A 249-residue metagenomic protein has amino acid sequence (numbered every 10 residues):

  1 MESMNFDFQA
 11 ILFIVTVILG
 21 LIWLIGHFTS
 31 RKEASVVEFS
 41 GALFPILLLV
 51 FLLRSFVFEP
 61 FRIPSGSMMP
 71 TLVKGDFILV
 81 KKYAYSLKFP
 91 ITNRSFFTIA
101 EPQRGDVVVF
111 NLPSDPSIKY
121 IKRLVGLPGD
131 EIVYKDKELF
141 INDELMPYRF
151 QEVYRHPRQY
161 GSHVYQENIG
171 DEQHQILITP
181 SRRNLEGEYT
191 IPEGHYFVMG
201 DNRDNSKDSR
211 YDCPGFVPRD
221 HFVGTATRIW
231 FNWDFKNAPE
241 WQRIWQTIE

Functional and structural regions predicted by a protein language model:
E2-K32, K74-E249: Soluble "head" domains of membrane/secretory-pathway proteins
I11-G20, F39, L43, L47 (+1 more regions): Alpha-helical transmembrane spans of integral membrane proteins, capturing the lipid-embedded, hydrophobic core of TM
L19, W23-H27, R31, V50-E59 (+1 more regions): Short hydrophobic alpha-helical membrane-anchoring segments
V36, I63-G66: N-terminal, active-site-proximal structural segment of metallo-dependent hydrolase catalytic domains
G41-R62, F77, Y83-K88: Transmembrane alpha-helices and immediately adjacent membrane-cytoplasm interface residues in multi-pass integral
P60, S67-P70, R182: A structural preference for long, well-packed, hydrophobic secondary-structure segments
S65-M68, T92-N93: Flexible, glycine/serine/threonine-rich loop segments and coil->beta-strand junctions that form periplasmic-facing
